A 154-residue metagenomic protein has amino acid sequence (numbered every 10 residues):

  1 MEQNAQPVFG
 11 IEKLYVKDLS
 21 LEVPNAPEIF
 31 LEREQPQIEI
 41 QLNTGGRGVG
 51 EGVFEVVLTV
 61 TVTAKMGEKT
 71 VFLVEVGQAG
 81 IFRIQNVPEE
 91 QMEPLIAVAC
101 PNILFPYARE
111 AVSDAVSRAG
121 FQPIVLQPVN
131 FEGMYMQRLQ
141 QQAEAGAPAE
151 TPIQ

Functional and structural regions predicted by a protein language model:
M1-I103, Y107-Q154: N-terminal intrinsically disordered, cationic/polar leader segments that include organellar targeting peptides
